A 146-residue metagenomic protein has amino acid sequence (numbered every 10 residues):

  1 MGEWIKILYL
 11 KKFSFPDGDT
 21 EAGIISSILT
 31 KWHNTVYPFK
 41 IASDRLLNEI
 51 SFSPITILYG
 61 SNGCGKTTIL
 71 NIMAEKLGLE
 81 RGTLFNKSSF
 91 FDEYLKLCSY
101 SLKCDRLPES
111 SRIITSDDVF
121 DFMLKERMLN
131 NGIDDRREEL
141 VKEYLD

Functional and structural regions predicted by a protein language model:
G2-N48: N-terminal pre-Walker A segment at the start of P-loop NTPase domains
I50-F52: Conserved hydrophobic segment flanking the Walker A/P-loop of ABC-type ATPase nucleotide-binding domains
P54-T56, T67-L145: ABC ATPase nucleotide-binding domain signature region
Y59: Residues at the beta-strand->loop junction immediately N-terminal to the Walker
N62: The conserved Walker
